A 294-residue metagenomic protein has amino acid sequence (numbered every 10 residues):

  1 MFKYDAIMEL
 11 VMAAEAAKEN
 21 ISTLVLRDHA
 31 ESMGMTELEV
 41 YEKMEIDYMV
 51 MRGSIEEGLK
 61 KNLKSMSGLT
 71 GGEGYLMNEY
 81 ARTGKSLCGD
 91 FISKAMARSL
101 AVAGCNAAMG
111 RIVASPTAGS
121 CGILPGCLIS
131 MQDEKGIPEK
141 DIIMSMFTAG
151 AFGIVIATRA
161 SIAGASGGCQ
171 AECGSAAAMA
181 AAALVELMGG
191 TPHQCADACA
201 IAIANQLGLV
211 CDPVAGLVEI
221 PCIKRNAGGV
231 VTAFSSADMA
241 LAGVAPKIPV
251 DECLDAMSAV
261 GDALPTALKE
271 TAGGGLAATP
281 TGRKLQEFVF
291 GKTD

Functional and structural regions predicted by a protein language model:
M1-G110, E134, G243, V250-D294: Generic N-terminal targeting/processing segments that precede catalytic cores or assembly contacts
S86, S115-A118, K140, G164-E172 (+2 more regions): Alpha-helix capping and helix-loop boundary segments enriched in small/acidic/polar residues
L87, A114-C121, D133, I137-M144 (+1 more regions): Glycine- and small hydrophobic-enriched segments that form the cores of compact globular domains
G89-N106, D141-A160, N205-P213, I248 (+1 more regions): Acidic-glycine-rich active-site phosphate/pyrophosphate-binding loop
G104-I129, Q170-S175: Glycine/serine-rich anion-binding loops at beta->alpha junctions that coordinate negatively charged ligand groups
P125-I137, A181-G189: Alpha-helical support elements that line or immediately flank enzyme active sites and cofactor-binding pockets
G150-M179, A183, N205-T232: A structural-propensity feature for long, helix-poor, extended segments
E186-D294: Functionally critical mobile loop/hinge segments
